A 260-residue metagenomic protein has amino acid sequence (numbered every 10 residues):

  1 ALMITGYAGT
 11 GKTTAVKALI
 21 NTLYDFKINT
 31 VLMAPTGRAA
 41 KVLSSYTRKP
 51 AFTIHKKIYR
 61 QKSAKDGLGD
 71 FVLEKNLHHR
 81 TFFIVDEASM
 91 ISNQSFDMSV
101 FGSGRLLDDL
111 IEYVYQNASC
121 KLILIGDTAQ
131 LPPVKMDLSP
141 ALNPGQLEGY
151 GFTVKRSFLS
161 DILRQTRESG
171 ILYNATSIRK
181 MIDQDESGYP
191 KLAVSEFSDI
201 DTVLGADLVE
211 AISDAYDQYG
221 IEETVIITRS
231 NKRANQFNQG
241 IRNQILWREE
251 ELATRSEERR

Functional and structural regions predicted by a protein language model:
A1, Y113-C120, T128-T254: Conserved helicase motor core of P-loop NTPases
L2-T14: Walker A/P-loop nucleotide-binding motif
Y7, P35, R229: P-loop (Walker A) phosphate-binding loop of NTP-binding proteins
A15, L19: Hydrophobic positions on the alpha1 helix immediately C-terminal to the Walker A/P-loop
N29, H79-F82, A118-I123: Loop/turn-to-beta-strand initiation segments
V31-F83: Inter-Walker segment of RecA-like/P-loop motor cores
D86-A88, T128: Walker B catalytic acidic pair
E258-R259: Conserved small/polar residues in nucleotide/adenosyl-binding loops
